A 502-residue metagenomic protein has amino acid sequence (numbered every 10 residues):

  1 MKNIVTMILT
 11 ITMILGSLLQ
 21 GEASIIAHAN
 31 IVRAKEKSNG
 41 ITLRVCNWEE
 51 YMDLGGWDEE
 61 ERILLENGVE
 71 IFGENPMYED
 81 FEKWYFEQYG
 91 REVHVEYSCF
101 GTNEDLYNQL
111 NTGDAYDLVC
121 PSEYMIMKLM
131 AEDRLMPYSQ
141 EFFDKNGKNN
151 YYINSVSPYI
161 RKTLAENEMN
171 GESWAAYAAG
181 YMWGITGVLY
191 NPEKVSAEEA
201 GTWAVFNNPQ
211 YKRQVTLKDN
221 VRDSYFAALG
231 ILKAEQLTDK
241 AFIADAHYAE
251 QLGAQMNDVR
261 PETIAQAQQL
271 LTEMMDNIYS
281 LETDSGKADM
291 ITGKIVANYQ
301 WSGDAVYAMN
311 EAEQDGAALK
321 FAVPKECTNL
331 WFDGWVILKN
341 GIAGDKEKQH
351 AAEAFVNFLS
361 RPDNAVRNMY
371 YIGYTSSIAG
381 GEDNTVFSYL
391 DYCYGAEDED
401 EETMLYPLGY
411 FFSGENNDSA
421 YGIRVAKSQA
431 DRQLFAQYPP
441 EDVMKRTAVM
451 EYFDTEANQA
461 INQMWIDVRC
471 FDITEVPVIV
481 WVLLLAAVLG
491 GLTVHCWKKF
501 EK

Functional and structural regions predicted by a protein language model:
S17-K37, W497: Sec-dependent signal peptide cleavage junction
N30-K128, E132: Early extracytoplasmic/lumenal segment of secretory-pathway proteins
I31, E92, E96-Y107, Y124-W183 (+1 more regions): Hinge/lid segment of periplasmic solute-binding proteins
D144-Y151, Q268-T272, D315-K339: Periplasmic-binding protein-like
V205-V221: Short loop->beta-strand "edge-of-pocket" segments that line small-molecule binding or catalytic clefts across diverse
L217, S224-A228, Q236-K320: Ligand-binding pocket segment of bilobal, Venus flytrap-like solute-binding proteins
I337-Y438, A487-V488: Mature extracytoplasmic/periplasmic domains
S413-K502: Conserved C-terminal helix/tail region of periplasmic/extracytoplasmic solute-binding proteins
